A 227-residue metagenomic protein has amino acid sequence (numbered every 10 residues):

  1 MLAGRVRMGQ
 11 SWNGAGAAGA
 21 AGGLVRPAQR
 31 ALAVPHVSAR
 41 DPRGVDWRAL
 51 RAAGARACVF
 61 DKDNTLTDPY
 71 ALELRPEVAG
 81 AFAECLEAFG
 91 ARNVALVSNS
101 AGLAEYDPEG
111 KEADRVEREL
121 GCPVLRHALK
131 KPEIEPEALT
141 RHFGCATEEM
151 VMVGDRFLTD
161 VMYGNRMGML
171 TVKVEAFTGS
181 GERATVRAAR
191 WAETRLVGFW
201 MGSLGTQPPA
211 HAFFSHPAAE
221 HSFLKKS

Functional and structural regions predicted by a protein language model:
L2-R56, A71-L72, V78-M152, R156-S227: Asp-based, Mg2+/Mn2+-dependent phosphohydrolase catalytic module
D61: Active-site residues of response regulator receiver
T65-L66: Hydrophobic "anchor" residues
